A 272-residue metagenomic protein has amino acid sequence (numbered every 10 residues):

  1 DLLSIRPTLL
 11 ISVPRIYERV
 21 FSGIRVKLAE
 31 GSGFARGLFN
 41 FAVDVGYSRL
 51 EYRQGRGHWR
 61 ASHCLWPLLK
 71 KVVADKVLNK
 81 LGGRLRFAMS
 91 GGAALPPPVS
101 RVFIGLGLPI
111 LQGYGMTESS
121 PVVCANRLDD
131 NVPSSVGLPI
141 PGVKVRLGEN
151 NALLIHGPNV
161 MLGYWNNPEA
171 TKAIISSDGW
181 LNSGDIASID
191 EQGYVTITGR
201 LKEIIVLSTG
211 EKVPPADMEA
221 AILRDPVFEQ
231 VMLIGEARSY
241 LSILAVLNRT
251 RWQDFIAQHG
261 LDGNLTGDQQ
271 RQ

Functional and structural regions predicted by a protein language model:
L3, T8-I11, V20-N131, K144 (+1 more regions): Gly/Ser/Thr-rich phosphate-binding loop
L10, G92, V145, G193 (+2 more regions): Residue-level signal for inorganic ion chemistry
P14: Short secondary-structure boundary segments
E18, N131-S134, N151-L153, L162 (+5 more regions): Glycine-centered loop/turn positions within well-structured domains that cap or flank conserved ligand/cofactor-binding
G92, G115, G137, D185 (+1 more regions): Active-site glycine-centered loops adjacent to acidic/histidine catalytic or metal-binding residues that shape
P139-L207: Conserved ATP-binding/catalytic segment of the ANL
V160, Y194-L223, W252-R271: Adenylate-forming
I186, E191, D225-R251: C-terminal boundary motif of the adenylate-forming
